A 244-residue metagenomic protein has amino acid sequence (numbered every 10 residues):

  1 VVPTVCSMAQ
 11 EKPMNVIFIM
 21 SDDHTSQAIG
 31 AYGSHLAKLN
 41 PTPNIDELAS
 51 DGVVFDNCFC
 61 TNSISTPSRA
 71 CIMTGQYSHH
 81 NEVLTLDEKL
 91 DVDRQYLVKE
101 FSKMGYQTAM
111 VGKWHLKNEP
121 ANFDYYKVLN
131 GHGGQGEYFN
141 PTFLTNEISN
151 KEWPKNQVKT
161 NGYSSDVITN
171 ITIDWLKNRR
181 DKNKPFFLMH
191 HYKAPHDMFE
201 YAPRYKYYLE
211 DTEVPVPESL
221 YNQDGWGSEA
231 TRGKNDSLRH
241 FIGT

Functional and structural regions predicted by a protein language model:
V1-P13: Bacterial Sec-dependent N-terminal signal peptides
Q10-V53, T85, S102: Active-site-proximal N-terminal segment of extracellular/periplasmic enzymes that hydrolyze or transfer
K12-I17, D51-D56, K103-A109, F123-D124 (+1 more regions): Loop/turn elements at helix/coil->beta-strand transitions in domains of secreted/extracellular proteins
M14, D23-L39, G131-T160, L176-K184 (+1 more regions): Active-site-proximal cap/lid insertion segments
H24-T25, V54, Q107, K113-H115 (+1 more regions): Catalytic metal-binding/acid-base residues of hydrolase active sites
A70-I168, M198-P203: Catalytic-site neighborhoods of secreted/periplasmic enzymes that process anionic sulfate/phosphate groups
S164-R179: A Trp-anchored, charged/polar loop motif used as the substrate-binding/catalytic surface of acyl/ester-handling
